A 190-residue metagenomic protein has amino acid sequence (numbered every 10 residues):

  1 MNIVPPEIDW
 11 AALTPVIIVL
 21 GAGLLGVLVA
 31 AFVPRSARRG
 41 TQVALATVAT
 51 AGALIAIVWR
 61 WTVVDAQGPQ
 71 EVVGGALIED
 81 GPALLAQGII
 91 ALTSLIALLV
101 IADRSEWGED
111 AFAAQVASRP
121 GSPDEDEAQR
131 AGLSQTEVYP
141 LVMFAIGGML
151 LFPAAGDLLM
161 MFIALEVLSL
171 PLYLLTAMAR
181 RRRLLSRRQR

Functional and structural regions predicted by a protein language model:
M1-R190: Alpha-helical transmembrane segments of multi-pass membrane proteins predominantly involved in bioenergetics
